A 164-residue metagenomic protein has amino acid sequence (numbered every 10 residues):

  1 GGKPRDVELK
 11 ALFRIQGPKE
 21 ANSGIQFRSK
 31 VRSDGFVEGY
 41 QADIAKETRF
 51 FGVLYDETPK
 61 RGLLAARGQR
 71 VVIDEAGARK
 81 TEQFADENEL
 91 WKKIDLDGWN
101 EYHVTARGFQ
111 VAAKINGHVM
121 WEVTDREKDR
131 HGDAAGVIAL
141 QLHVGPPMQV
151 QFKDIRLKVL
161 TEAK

Functional and structural regions predicted by a protein language model:
G1-K164: Carbohydrate-interacting regions of secretory-pathway proteins
